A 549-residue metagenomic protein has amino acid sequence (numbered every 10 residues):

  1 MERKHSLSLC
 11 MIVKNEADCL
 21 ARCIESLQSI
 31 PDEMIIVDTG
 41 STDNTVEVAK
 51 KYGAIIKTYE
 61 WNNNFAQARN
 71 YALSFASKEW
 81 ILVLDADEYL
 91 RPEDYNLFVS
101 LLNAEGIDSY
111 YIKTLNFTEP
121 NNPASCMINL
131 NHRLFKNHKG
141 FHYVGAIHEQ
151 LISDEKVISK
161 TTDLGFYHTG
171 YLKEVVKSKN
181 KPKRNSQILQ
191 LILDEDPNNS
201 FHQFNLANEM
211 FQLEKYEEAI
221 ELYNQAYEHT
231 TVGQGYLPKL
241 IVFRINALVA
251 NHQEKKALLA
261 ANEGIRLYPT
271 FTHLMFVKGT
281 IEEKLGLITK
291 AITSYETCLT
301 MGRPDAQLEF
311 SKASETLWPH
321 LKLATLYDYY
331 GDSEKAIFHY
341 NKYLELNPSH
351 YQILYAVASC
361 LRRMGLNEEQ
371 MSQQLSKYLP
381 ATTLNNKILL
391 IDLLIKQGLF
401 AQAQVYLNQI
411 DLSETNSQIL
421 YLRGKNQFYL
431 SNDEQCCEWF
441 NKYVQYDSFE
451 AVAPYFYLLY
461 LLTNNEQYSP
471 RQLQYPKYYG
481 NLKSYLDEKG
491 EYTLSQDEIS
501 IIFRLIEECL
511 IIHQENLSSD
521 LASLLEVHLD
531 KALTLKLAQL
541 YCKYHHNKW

Functional and structural regions predicted by a protein language model:
M1-S26: N-proximal low-complexity "stem/linker" segments adjacent to membrane-targeting elements
D18-A21, D43-Y52, E93: Acidic helix N-cap motif at the loop->helix transition within catalytic regions of sugar-transfer enzymes
S26, D38-E47, W61: A conserved acidic beta->alpha catalytic loop
D32, V46-Y71, F75: Conserved donor nucleotide-binding strand/loop of the catalytic core
D32-G40, K57, A86: Short beta-strand/loop segment that forms part of the nucleotide-sugar
Q67-L73, R91-E218: Catalytic-site signature of metal-activated, phosphate-bearing donor transferases, centered on the GT-A/GT-A-like
I81: Short aromatic/hydrophobic "clamp" motif used to bind/position activated sugar donors
E221-Q225, K256-G264, T293-T297, S333-N341 (+7 more regions): Alpha-helical repeat scaffolds
